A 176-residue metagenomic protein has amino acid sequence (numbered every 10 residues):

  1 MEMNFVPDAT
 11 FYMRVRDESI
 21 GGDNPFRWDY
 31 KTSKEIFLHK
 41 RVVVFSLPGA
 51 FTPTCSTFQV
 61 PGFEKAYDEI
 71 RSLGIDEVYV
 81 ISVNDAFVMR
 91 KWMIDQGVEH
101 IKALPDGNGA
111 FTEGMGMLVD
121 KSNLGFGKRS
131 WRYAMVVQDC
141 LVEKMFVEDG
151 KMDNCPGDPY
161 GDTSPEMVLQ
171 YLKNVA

Functional and structural regions predicted by a protein language model:
M1-A176: Chalcogenol-based redox active-site neighborhoods
